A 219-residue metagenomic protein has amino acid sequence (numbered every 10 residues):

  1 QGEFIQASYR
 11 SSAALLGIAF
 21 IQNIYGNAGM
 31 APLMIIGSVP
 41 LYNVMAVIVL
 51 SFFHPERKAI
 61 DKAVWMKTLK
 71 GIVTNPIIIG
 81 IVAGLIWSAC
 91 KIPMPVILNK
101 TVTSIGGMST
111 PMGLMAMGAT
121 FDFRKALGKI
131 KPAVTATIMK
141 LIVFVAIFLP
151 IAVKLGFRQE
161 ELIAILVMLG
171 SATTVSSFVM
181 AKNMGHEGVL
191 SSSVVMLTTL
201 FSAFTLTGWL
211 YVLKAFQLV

Functional and structural regions predicted by a protein language model:
Q1-V219: Alpha-helical transmembrane segments of multi-pass small-molecule/ion transporters
